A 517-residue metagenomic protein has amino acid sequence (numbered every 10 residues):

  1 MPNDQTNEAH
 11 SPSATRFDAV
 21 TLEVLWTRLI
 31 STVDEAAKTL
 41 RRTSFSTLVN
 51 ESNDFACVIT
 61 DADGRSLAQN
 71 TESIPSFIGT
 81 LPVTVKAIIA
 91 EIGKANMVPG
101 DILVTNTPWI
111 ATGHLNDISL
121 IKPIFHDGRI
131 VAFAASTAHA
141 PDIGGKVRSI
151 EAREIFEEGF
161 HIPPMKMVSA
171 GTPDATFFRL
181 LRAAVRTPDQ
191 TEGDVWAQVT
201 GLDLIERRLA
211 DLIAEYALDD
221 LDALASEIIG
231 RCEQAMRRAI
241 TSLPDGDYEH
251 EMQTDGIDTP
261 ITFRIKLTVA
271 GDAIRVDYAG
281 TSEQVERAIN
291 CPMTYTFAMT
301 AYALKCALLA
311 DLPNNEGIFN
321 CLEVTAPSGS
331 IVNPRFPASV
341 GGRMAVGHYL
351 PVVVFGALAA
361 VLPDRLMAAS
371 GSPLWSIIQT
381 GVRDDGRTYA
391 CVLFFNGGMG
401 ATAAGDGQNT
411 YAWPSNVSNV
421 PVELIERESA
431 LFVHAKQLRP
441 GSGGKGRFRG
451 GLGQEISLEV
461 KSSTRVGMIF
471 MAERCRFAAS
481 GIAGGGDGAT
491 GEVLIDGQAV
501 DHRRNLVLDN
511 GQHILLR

Functional and structural regions predicted by a protein language model:
P2-P99, V104-H126, I130-R517: Glycine/proline-enriched, intrinsically flexible loops and inter-domain linkers
